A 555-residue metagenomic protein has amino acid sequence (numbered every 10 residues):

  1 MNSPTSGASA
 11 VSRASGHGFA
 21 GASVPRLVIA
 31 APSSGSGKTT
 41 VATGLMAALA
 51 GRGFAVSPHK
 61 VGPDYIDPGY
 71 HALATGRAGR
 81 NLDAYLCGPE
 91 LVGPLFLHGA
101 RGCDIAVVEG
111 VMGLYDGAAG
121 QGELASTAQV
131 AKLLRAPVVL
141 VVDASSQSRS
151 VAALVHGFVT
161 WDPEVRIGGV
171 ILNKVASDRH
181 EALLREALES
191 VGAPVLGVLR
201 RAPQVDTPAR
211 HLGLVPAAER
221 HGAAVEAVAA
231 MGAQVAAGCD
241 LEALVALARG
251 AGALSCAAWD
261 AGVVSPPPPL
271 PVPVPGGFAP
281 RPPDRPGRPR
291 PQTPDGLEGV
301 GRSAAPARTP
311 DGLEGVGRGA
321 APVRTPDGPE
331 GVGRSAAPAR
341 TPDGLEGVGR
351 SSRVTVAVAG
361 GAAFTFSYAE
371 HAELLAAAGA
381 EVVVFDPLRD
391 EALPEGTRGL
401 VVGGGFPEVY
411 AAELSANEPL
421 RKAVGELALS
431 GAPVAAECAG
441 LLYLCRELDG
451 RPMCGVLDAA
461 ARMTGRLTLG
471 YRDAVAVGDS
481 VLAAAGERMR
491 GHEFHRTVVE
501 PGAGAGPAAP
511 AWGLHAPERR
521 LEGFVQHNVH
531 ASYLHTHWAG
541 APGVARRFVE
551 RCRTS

Functional and structural regions predicted by a protein language model:
N2, P208-G262, V274, P342-G349 (+1 more regions): Amide-donor transfer/coupling interface in amidating biosynthetic enzymes
N2-T5, A10-L134, V138, V142-G169 (+1 more regions): ATP-dependent carboxylate-amine ligase catalytic core
S9, S265-Q292, G299-A305, R318-G319 (+2 more regions): Short, low-complexity intrinsically disordered segments enriched in small and basic residues
V28, V107-E109, V139, I171 (+3 more regions): Structural motif
K60-V61, V195-P203, E381-R389: Beta-strand->loop->alpha-helix junctions that form or flank phosphate-binding loops in nucleotide-handling enzymes
S148-P267: Internal gly/pro-rich beta-alpha loop/helix module that stabilizes soluble enzyme cofactors or their anionic handles
V354-A416, K422-L427: Phosphate-binding active sites in nucleotide-utilizing proteins
P407-L482: Cysteine-nucleophile active-site neighborhood
